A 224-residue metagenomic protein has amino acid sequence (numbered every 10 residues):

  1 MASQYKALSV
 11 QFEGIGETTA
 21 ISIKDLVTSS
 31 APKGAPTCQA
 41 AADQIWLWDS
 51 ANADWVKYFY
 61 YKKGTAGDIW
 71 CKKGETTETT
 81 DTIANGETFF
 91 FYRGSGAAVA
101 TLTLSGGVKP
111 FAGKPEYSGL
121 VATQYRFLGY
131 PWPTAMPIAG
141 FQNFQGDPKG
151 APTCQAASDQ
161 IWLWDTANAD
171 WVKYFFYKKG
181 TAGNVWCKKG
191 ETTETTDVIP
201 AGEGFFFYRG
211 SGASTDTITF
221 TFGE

Functional and structural regions predicted by a protein language model:
M1-C38, T80-C154, V198-E224: A short, polar beta-strand/turn micro-motif
K6-S9, Q44-W48, W55-Y60, W70 (+5 more regions): Ordered hydrophobic segments in well-structured contexts
F12, S30, A51, F59 (+3 more regions): Generic low-complexity, intrinsically disordered sequence content enriched in small uncharged/hydrophobic residues
S22, T37-A40, D49, K62-T65 (+6 more regions): Serine/threonine-rich low-complexity intrinsically disordered regions
A35-A53, P148-A169: Extended low-complexity, serine/threonine- and proline-enriched intrinsically disordered segments
A40-A42, D49-W55, G64, S105 (+5 more regions): Generic detection of intrinsically disordered/low-complexity segments and helix-coil linkers/edges
N52-N85, D170-A201: A cross-kingdom feature marking solvent-exposed beta-strand/loop segments within repeated, beta-rich binding/scaffold
P152-T153, D159-E224: C-terminal functional regions that serve as terminal interaction/effector modules
